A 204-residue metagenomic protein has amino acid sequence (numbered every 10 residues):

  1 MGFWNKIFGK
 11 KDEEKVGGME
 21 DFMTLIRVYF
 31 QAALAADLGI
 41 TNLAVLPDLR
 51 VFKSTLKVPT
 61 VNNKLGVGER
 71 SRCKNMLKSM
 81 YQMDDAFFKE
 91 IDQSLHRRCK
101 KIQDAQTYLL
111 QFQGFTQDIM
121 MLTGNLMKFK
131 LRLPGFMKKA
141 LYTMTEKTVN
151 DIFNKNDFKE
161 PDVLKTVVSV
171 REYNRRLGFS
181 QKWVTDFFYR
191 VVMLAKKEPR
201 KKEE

Functional and structural regions predicted by a protein language model:
F3-F8, D12-E204: Small-residue-enriched hydrophobic alpha-helices in membranes
